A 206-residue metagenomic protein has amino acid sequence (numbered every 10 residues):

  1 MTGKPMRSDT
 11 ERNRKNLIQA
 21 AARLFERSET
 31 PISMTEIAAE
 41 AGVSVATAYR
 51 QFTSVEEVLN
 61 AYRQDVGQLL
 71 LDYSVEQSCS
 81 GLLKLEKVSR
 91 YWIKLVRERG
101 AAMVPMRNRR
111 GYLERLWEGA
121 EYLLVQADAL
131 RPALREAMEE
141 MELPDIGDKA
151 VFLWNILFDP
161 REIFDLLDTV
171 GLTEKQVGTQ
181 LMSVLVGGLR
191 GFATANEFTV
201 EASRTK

Functional and structural regions predicted by a protein language model:
M1-E40, E57-N60: Basic, helix-initiating cap at the start of DNA-binding domains
N13, Y62, V66, G81 (+3 more regions): Hydrophobic/aromatic residues within well-ordered alpha-helical segments
G42-F52: Short hydrophobic/aromatic patch on the recognition helix
E56-V66, M103: Alpha-helical DNA-contacting segments of helix-turn-helix folds
A61, S74-A101: Hydrophobic alpha-helical connector segments
L71, E114-E142, G147-E162, T179 (+1 more regions): Amphipathic alpha-helical packing segments from all-alpha helical-bundle domains
L95-A120, R131-P132, E162-L167, F198: Amphipathic alpha-helical segments used for helix-helix packing
F192-K206: C-terminal effector-binding regulatory domain of bacterial HTH transcription factors
